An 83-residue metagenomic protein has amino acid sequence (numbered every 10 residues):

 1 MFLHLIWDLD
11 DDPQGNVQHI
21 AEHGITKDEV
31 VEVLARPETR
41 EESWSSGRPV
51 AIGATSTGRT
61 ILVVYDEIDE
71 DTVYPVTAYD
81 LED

Functional and structural regions predicted by a protein language model:
M1-D83: Ribonuclease/tRNase effector modules and their secretory precursors
